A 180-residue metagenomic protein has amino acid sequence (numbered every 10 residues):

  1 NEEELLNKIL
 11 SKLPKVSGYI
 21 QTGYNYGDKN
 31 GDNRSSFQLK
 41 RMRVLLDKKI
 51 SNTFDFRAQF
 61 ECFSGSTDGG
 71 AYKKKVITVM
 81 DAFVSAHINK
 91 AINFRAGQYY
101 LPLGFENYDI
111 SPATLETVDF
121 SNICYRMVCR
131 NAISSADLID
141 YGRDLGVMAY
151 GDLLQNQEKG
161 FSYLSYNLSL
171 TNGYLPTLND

Functional and structural regions predicted by a protein language model:
N1-E3: Cleavable N-terminal export/targeting peptides
L5-G173: Outer membrane beta-barrel
L175-D180: Surface loops at the rim/top face of extracytoplasmic beta-rich domains
